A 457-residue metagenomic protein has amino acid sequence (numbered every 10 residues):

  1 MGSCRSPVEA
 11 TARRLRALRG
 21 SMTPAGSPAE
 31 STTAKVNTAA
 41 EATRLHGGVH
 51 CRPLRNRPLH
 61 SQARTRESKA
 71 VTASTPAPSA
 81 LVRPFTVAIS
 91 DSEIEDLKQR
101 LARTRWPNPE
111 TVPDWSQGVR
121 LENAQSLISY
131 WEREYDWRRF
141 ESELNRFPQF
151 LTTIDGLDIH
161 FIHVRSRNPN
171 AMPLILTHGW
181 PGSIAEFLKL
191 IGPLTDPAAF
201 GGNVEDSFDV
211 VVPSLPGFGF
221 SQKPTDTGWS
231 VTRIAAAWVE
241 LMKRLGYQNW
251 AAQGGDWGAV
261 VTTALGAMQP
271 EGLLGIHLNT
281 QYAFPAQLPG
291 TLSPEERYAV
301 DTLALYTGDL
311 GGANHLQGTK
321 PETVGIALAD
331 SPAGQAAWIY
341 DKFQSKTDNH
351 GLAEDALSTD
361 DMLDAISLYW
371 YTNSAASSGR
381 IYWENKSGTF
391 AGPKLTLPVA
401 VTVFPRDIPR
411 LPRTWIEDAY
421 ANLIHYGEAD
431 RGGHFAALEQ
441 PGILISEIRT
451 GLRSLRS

Functional and structural regions predicted by a protein language model:
M1, Q317-S457: C-terminal subdomain of alpha/beta-hydrolase-fold enzymes, centered on the catalytic histidine and its supporting
I94-S166, N170, D361, W370 (+1 more regions): Non-catalytic accessory segments flanking enzyme active sites
R139, A185, G202, L215-W229 (+2 more regions): Glycine-rich "HGGG/HGxG" loop immediately N-terminal to the catalytic nucleophile of the alpha/beta-hydrolase
A171-G179: Short beta-strand element of the alpha/beta-hydrolase
P181-F187, P197-A198: Short substrate-entry loop that stabilizes the transition state in hydrolases
P193, P197, Q248-G290: Conserved hydrolase catalytic core segment
L194-F220: Conserved alpha/beta-hydrolase
T232-W250: Conserved acidic catalytic loop of the alpha/beta-hydrolase fold
